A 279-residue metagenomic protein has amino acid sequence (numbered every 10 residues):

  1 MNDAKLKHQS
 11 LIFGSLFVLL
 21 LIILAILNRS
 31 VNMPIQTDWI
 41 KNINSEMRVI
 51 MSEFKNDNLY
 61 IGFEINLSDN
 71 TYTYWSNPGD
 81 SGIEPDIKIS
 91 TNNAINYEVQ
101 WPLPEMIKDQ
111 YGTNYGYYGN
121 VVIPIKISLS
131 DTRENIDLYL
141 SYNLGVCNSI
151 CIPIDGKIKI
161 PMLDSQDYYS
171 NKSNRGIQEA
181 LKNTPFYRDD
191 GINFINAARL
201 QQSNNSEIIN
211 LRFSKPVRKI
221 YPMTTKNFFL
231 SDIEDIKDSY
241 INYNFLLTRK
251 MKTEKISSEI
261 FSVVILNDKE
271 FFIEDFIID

Functional and structural regions predicted by a protein language model:
M1-D3, I23: A general, composition-driven signal for non-globular sequence regions
D3-F17: N-terminal Sec-pathway targeting helices
F17-I23: Core hydrophobic alpha-helical membrane-spanning segments
L24-D279: Extracellular/lumen-exposed scaffold segments
